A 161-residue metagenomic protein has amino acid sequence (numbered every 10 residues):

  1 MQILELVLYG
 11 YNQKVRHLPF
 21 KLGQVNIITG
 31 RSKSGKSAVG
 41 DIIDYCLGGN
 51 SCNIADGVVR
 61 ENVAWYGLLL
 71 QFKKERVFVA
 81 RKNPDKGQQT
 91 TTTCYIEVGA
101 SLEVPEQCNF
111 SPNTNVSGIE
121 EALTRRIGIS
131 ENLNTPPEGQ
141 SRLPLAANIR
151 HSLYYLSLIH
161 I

Functional and structural regions predicted by a protein language model:
M1-T93: Extreme N-terminal "head/tail" segments of very large remodeling/mechanoenzyme assemblies
D85-S157: Glycine-rich phosphate-binding loops of NTPases
I159-I161: Conserved small/polar residues in nucleotide/adenosyl-binding loops
